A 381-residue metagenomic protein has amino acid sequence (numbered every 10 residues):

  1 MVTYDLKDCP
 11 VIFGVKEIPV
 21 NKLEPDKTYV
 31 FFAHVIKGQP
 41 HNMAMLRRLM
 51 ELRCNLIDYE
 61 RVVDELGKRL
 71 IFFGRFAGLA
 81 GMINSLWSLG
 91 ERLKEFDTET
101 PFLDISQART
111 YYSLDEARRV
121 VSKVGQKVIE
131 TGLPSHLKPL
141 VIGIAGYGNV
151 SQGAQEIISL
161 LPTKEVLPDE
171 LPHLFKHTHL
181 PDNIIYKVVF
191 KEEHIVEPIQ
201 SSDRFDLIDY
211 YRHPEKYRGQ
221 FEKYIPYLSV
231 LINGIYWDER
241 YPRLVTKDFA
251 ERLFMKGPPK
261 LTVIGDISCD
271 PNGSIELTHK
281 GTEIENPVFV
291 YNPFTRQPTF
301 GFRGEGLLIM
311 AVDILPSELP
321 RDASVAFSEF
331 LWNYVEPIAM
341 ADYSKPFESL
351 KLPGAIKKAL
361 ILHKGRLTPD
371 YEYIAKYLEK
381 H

Functional and structural regions predicted by a protein language model:
M1-R48: An N-terminal-biased, well-structured beta-alpha scaffold segment characteristic of Rossmann-like dinucleotide-binding
Y4-L6, N21-E24, G132-L137, Y224 (+2 more regions): Solvent-exposed alpha-helices and their adjacent loops that cap or buttress functional pockets in soluble metabolic
D26, K138-V141, L261: Phosphate-coordination loops involved in phosphoryl transfer and adenosine-cofactor binding
V30-I36, L66-F76, L140-A145: Flexible, glycine/proline-enriched loop segments at strand-loop-helix junctions that form or flank small-ligand binding
N55-S122, L253-V263, S268-H381: Adenosine-phosphate binding glycine-rich loop
D97-V230: Glycine-rich phosphate/diphosphate-binding loop of Rossmann-like nucleotide-binding domains
H179-Q297: Rossmann-like adenosine-cofactor binding region
